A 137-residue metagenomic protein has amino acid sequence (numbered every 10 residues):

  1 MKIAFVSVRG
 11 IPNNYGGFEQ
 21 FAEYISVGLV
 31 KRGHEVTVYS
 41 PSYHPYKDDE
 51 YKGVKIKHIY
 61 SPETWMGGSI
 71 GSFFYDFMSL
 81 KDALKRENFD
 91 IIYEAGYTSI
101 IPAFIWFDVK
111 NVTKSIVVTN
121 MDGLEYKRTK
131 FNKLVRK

Functional and structural regions predicted by a protein language model:
M1-I3: Extreme N-terminal starter segment of soluble prokaryotic enzymes
V8-N14, G28-G67: N-terminal strand-loop element at the rim of the active site of nucleotide-sugar-dependent glycosyltransferases
G17-L29: Short amphipathic alpha-helix
F18-F21, Y39-P41, E94-G96: Replace "coordinates the UDP/GDP/TDP-sugar" with "coordinates nucleotide-activated sugar donors
G53-K81, K130-V135: A short, charged, and often flexible helix/loop element on the N-terminal side of the glycosyltransferase catalytic
G71-L84, F89-D122, Y126: An aromatic- and histidine-rich active-site surface loop
M121, E125-K137: A conserved, positively charged/aromatic
